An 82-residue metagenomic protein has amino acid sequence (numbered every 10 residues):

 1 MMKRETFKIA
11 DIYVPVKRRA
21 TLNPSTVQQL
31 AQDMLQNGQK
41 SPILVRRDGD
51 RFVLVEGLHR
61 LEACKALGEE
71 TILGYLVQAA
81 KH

Functional and structural regions predicted by a protein language model:
M1-Q78: Short, charged/polar connector segments at secondary-structure boundaries
K81-H82: Short, charged recognition helix plus adjacent turn of helix-turn-helix-like nucleic-acid-binding domains
